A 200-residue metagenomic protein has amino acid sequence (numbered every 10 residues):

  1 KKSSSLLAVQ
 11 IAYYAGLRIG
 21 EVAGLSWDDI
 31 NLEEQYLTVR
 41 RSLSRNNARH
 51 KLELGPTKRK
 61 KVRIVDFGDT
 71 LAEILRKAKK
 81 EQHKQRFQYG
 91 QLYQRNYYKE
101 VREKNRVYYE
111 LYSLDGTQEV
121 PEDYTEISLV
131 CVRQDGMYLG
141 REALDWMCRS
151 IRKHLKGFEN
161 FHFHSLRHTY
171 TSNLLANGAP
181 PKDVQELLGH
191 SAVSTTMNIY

Functional and structural regions predicted by a protein language model:
K1, E34, R40, N46-G68: DNA breakage-rejoining catalytic core of tyrosine-based enzymes
K1-I19, A23-L25, L32-E33, K60-V62 (+3 more regions): Basic, Lys/Arg- and aromatic-enriched nucleic-acid-binding interface segment
K1-L6, A15, V65, Q82-Q91 (+3 more regions): Short, basic (Lys/Arg/His-rich) helix/loop patches that form interaction surfaces in the mid-to-C-terminal regions
E21, Y36, D183, T195: Residues in the helix-turn-helix
G24-I30, Q185-S191: A short, basic/aromatic helix-end/turn motif that makes direct DNA contacts
L43, T169, L188-Y200: Catalytic-site neighborhood detector that most strongly recognizes the C-terminal catalytic loop/helix of tyrosine
L43-R45, A72-E73, E81, M137: Active-site/binding-pocket entry motifs
